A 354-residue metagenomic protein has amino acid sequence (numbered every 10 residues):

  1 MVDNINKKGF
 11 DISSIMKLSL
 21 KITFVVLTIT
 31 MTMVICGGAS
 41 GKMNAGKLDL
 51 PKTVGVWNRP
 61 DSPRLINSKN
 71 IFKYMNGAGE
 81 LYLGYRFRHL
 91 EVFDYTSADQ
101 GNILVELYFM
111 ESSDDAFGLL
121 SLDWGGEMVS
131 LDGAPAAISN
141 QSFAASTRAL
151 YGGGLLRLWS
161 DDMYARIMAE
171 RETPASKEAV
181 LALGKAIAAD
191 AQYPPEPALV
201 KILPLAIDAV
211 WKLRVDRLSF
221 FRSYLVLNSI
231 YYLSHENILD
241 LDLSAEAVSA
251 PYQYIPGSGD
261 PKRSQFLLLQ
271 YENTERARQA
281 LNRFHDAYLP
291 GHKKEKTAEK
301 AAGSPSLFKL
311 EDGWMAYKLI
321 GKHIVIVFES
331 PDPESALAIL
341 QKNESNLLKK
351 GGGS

Functional and structural regions predicted by a protein language model:
M1-K7, D11, S40, A45: Short linear motifs centered on Gly/Pro in flexible linkers and helix caps
V2, K17, T32-V34: Position-driven detector of the extreme protein N-terminus
D3, V26-L27, I35-C36: N-terminal non-cleavable signal-anchor helices
N6-V25: Bacterial N-terminal signal peptides that target proteins for export
K21, M31-L104, Y108-S354: Soluble, non-membrane globular domain cores that form compact, hydrophobic packing and curved binding surfaces
